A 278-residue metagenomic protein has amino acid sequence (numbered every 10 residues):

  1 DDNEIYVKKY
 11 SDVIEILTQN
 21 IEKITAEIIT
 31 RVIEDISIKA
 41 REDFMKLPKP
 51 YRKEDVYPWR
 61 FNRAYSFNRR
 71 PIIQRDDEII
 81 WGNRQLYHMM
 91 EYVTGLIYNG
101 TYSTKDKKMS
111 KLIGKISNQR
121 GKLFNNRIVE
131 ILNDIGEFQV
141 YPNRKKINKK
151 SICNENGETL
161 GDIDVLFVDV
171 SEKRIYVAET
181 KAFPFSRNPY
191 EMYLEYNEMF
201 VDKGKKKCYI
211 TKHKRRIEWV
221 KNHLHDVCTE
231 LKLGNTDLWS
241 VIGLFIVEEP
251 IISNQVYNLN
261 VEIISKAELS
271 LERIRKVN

Functional and structural regions predicted by a protein language model:
D1-N278: Intrinsically disordered, low-complexity Ser/Thr/Pro/Gly-rich regulatory segments
